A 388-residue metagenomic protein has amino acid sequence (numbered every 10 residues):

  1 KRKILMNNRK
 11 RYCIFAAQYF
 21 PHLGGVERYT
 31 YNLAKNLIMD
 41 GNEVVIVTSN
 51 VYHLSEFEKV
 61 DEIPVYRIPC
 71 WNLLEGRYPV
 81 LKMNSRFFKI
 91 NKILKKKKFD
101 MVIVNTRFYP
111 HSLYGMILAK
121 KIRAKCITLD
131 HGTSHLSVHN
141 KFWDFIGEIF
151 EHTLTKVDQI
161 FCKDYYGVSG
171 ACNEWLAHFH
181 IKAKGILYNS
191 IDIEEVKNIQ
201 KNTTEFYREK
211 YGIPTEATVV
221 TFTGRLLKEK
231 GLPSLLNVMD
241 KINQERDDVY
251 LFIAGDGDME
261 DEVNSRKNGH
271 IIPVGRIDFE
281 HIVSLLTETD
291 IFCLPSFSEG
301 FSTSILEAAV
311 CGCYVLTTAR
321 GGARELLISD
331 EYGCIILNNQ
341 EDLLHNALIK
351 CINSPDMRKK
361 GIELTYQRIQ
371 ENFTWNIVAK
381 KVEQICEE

Functional and structural regions predicted by a protein language model:
K125, S134-F161, G167, E174: Nucleotide-sugar donor phosphate/pyrophosphate-binding loop at the beta->alpha transition of glycosyltransferases
Y166, R208, P214-K230, L236-M239: Conserved donor-binding/catalytic core segment of Leloir-type glycosyltransferases
A171, S190: Carbohydrate-associated surface elements
D261-E280: Nucleotide-activated donor-binding/catalytic signature segment of Leloir-type glycosyltransferases, i.e., the conserved
R276-I277, S284-T289: Short alpha-helical donor nucleotide-sugar binding micro-motif in glycosyltransferases
F297: Aromatic "clamp/platform" in nucleotide-sugar-dependent glycosyltransferases that forms part of the donor/acceptor
Y314-T317: Short hydrophobic beta-strand element within catalytic cores of glycosyltransferases and related nucleotide-activated
S329-D330, C334-E341, K350-P355: Conserved acidic donor-binding segment of nucleotide-sugar-dependent glycosyltransferases
